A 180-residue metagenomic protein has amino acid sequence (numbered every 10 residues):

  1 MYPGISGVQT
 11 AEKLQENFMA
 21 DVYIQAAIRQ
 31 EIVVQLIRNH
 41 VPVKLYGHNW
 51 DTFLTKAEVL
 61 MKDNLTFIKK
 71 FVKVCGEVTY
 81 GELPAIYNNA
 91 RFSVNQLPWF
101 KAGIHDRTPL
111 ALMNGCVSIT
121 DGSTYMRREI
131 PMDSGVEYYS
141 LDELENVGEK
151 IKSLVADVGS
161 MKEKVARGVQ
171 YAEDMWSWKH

Functional and structural regions predicted by a protein language model:
M1-Q30, Q35, N39-L54: Extended, charge-rich helix/loop segments that form flexible, surface "patches" used to engage negatively charged
Y23, H48, K56, M61-H180: Catalytic binding pocket for nucleotide-activated donors in carbohydrate/polymer assembly enzymes
